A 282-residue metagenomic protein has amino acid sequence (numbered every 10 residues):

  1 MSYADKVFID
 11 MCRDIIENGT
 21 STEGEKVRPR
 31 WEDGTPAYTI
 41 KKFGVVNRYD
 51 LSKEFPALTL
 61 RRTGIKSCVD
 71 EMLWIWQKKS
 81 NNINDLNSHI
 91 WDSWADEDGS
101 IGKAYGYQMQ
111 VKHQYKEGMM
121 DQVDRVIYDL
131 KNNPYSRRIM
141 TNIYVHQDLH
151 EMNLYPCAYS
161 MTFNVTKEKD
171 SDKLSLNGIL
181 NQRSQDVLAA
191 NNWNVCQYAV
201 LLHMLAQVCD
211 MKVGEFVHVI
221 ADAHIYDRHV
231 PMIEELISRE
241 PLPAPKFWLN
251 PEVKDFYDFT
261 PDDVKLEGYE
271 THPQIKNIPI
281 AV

Functional and structural regions predicted by a protein language model:
M1-V282: Terminal, non-catalytic protein-protein interaction segments that mediate quaternary/complex assembly
